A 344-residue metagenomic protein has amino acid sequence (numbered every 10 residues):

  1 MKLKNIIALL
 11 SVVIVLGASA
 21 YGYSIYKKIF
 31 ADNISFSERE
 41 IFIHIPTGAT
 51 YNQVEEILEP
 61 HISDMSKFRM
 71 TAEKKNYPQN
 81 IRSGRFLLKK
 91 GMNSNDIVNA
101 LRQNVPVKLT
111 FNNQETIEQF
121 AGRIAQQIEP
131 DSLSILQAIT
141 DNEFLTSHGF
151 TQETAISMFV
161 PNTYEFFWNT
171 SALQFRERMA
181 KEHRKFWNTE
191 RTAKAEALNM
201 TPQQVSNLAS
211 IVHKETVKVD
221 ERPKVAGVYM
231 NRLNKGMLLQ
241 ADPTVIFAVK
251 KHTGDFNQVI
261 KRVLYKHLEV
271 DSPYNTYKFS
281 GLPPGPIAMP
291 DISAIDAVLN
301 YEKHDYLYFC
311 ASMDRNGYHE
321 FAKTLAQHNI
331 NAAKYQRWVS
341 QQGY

Functional and structural regions predicted by a protein language model:
M1-K250, A288-S293, A297-D305, M313-Y344: Conserved catalytic or metal-liganding residues and their short signature motifs at active sites of enzymes
Q240-I287: Conserved SxxK-family serine transpeptidase/carboxypeptidase catalytic domain of penicillin-binding proteins
